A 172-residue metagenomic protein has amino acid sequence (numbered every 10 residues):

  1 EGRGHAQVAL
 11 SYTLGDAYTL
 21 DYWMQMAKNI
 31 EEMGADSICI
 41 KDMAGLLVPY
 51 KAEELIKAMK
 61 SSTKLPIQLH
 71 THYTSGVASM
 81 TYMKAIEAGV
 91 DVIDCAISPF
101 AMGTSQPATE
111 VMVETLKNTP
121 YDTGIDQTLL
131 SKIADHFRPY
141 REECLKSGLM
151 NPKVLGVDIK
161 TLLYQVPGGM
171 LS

Functional and structural regions predicted by a protein language model:
E1-S172: Catalytic cores and adjacent flexible loops of soluble metabolic enzymes that perform enolate/carbanion chemistry on
